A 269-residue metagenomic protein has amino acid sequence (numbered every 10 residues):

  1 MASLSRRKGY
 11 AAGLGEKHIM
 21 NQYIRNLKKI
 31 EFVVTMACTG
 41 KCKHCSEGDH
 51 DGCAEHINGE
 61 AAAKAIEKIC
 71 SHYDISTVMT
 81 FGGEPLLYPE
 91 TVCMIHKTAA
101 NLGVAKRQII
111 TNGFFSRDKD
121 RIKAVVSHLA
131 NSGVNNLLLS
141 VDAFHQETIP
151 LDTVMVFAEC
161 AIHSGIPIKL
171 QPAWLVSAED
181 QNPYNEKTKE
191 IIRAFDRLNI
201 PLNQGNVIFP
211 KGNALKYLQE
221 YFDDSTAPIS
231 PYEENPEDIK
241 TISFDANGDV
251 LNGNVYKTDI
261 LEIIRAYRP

Functional and structural regions predicted by a protein language model:
M1-S3, R7-G9: Ser/Thr/Pro/Gly-rich low-complexity, intrinsically disordered segments
G9, G13-T111, S116-A124: Conserved alpha-helical substructure of the radical SAM core
I69-S71, V126-G133, F157-E159: Acidic (Asp/Glu)-rich catalytic clusters
V92-M94, D118-H128, D180-I191: Distinct, well-ordered alpha-helical segments
L129-A143: Non-cysteine beta-strand/loop elements that form the S-adenosyl-L-methionine
S140-T148, A158, I162-I191: Conserved strand-turn element in the central/C-terminal portion of the radical SAM core barrel that lines
L151-V154: Active-site-adjacent beta->alpha loops and helix N-cap segments on the catalytic face of soluble alpha/beta enzymes
N203-P269: Accessory C-terminal segments flanking Radical SAM cores
